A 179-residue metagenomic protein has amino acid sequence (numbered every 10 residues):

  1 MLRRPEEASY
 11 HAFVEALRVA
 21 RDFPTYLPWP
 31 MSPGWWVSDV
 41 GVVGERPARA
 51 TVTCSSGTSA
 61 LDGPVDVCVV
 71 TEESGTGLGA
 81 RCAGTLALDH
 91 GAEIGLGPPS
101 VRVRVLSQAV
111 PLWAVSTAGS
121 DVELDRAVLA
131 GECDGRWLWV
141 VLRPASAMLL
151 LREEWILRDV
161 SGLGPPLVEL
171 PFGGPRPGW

Functional and structural regions predicted by a protein language model:
M1-R49, G178: N-terminal "mature-domain start" segment
P30-G34, T58-D62, G131-W137: Short, solvent-exposed coil/turn segments at beta-strand boundaries
W36-D125: Short, solvent-exposed recognition patches
A92-W179: A short, solvent-exposed beta-edge/loop patch
